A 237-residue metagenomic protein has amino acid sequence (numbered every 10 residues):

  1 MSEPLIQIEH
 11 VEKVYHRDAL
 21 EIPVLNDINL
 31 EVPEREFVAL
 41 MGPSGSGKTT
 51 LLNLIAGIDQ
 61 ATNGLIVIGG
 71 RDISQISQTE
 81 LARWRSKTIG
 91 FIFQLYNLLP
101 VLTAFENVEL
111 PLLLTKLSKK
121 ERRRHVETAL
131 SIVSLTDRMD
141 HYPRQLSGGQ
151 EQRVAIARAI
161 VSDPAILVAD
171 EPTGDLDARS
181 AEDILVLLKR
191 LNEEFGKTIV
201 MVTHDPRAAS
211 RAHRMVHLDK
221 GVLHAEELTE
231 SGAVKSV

Functional and structural regions predicted by a protein language model:
E3-L223: ABC family nucleotide-binding domain
R214, V222-V237: Conserved beta-strand-loop-alpha-helix hinge in the C-terminal portion of ABC ATPase nucleotide-binding domains
